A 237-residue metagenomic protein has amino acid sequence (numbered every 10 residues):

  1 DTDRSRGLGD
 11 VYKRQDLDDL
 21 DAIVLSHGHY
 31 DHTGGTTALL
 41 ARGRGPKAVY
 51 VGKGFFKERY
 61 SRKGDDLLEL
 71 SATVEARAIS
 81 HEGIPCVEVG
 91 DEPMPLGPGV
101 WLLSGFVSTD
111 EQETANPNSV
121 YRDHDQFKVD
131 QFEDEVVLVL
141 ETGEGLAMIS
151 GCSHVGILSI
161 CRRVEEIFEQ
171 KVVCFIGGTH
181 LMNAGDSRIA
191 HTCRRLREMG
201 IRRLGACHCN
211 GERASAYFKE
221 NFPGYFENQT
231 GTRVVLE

Functional and structural regions predicted by a protein language model:
D1-Y12: Single conserved hydrophobic/aromatic residue that forms the stacking wall/gate of nucleotide- or nucleobase-binding
D10, H27, V49, G99 (+2 more regions): Divalent metal-coordination and catalytic microenvironments
K13-K57, E165-C174, R197, R202: Active-site metal-binding motif and surrounding structural segment of the metallo-beta-lactamase
V24, Y50, V87, W101-L103 (+3 more regions): Hydrophobic/aromatic beta-strand patches that form the interior of the parallel beta-sheet core in alpha/beta enzyme
D31, F55-R59, M182, G211-R213 (+1 more regions): Short gly/pro/ser/thr-enriched loop/turn and capping motifs at secondary-structure boundaries
T36-L40, A76-I79, C193-L196, S215: Short amphipathic alpha-helical segments and helix-helix/interface helices
A48, V129-T230: Cap/insert and terminal regions of metallo-dependent hydrolase folds
F56-V136, E198, E227-E237: Metallo-beta-lactamase
